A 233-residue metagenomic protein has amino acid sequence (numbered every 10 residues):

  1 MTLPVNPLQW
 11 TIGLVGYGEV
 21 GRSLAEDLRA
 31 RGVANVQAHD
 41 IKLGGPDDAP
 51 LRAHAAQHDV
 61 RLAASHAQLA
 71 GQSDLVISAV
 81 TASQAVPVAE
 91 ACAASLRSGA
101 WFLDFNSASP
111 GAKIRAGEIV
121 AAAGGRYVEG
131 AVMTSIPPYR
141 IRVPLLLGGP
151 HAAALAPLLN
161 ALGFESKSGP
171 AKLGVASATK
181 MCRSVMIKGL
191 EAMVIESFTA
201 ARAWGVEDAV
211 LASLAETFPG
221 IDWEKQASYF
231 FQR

Functional and structural regions predicted by a protein language model:
M1-G71: NAD(P)+-binding Rossmann beta1-loop-alpha1 motif at the extreme N-terminus of oxidoreductases
V15, E19, S23, P46 (+7 more regions): Conserved active-site and cofactor/substrate-binding residues in soluble primary-metabolism enzymes
H66-R126: Rossmann-fold NAD(P) dinucleotide-binding segment
A108-K188: Rossmann-fold dinucleotide-binding core
A178-R233: Helical "substrate-binding/catalytic lid" subdomain of Rossmann-like NAD(P)-dependent dehydrogenases/reductases
